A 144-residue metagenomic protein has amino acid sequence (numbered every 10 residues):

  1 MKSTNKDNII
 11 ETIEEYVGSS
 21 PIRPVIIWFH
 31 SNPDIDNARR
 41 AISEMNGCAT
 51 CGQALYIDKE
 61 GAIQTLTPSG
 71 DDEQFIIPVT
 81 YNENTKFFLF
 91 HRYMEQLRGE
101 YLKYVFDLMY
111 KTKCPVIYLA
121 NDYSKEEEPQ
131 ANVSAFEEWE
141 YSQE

Functional and structural regions predicted by a protein language model:
K2-V17, P21-E44: Glycine-rich P-loop/Walker A and Walker A-like loops and their local beta1-loop-alpha1 context in P-loop NTPases
G18-S20, P78-E83, D107-K113: Conserved catalytic network of the ASCE P-loop NTPase/AAA+ motor domain
R23-W28, K86-F87, P115-I117: Residue-level preference for the first positions of well-ordered beta-strands
N32-D36, G61-I63, Y93-R98, Y123-K125: Short acidic, S/G/P-rich loop/turn micro-motifs used as interaction or catalytic elements
E44-L55: Post-Walker A helix-loop "phosphate-sensing" segment adjacent to the P-loop in P-loop NTPases
G52, M94-E144: Replace "adjacent to P-loop NTPase cores in ATP/GTP-dependent enzymes" with "adjacent to NTP-binding cores
L55-T80: Short glycine-rich substrate-engagement loop in P-loop NTPases that contacts/grips substrate
F75-Y101: Conserved P-loop NTPase "ATPase switch" module shared by AAA+ and STAND
